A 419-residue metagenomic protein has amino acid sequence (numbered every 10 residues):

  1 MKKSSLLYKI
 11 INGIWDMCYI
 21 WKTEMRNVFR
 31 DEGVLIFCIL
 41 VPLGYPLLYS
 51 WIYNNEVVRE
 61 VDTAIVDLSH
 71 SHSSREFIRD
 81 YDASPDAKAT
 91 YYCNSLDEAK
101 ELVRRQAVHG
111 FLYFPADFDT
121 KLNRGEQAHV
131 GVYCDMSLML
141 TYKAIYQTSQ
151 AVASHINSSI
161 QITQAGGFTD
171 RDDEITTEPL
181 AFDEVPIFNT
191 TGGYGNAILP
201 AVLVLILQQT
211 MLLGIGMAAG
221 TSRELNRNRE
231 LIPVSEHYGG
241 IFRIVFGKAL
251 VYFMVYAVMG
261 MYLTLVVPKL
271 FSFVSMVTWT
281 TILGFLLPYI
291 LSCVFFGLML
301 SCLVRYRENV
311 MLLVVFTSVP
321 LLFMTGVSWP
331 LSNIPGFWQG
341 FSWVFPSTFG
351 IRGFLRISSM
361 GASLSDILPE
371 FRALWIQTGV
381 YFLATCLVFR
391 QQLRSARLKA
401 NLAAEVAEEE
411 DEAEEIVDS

Functional and structural regions predicted by a protein language model:
M1-N196, Q391, R397-S419: Extracytoplasmic/periplasmic domains immediately adjacent to an N-terminal transmembrane anchor in multi-pass membrane
I14, C18-K22, N196, H237-Y238 (+6 more regions): Alpha-helical membrane-protein architecture signal
V28-L35, I206, G247-F253, A257 (+3 more regions): Loop-to-transmembrane-helix entry motif
F37-C38, P200, F246-G247, V310-L313 (+1 more regions): Hydrophobic core positions of alpha-helical segments in small-molecule transporters and transporter systems
G44-L47, V185-P268: Hydrophobic alpha-helical transmembrane segments of multi-pass membrane transport proteins
L48-Y49, Y91, E101, M254 (+2 more regions): Membrane-spanning alpha-helical segments of multipass transporters and channels
Y53, V57, G220-N228, Y306-N309 (+2 more regions): Perimembrane helix-loop junctions in membrane proteins
